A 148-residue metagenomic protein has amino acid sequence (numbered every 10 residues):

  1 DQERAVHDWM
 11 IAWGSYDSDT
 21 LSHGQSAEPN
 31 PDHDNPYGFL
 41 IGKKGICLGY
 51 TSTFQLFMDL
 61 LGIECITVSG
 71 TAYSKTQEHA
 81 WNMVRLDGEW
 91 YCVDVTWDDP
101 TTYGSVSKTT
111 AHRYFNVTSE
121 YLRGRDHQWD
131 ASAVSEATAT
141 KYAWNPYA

Functional and structural regions predicted by a protein language model:
D1, I41, G45-G49: Soluble non-cytosolic domains of exported or imported proteins
D1-F39: Secondary-structure boundary elements
D17, N35-P36, I46, S135-A137: Alpha-helix initiation/capping motif
T20, S26, H33, Y37 (+2 more regions): Catalytic cysteine-centered active-site loop
L48-L122: Hydrophobic/aromatic-rich core segments of domains that either
G104-A148: Low-complexity, Gly/Ser/Thr/Pro-rich intrinsically disordered linker/tail segments
